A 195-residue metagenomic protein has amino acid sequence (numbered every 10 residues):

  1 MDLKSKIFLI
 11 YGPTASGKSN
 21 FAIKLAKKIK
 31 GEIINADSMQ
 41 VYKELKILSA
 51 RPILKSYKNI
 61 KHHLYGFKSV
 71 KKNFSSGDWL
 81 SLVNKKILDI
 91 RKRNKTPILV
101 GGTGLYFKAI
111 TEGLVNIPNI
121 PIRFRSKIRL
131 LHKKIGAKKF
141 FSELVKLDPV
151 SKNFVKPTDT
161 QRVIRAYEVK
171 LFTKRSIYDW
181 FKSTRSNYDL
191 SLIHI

Functional and structural regions predicted by a protein language model:
M1-I193: Phosphate/pyrophosphate-binding catalytic cores of soluble transferases and nucleic-acid-acting enzymes
